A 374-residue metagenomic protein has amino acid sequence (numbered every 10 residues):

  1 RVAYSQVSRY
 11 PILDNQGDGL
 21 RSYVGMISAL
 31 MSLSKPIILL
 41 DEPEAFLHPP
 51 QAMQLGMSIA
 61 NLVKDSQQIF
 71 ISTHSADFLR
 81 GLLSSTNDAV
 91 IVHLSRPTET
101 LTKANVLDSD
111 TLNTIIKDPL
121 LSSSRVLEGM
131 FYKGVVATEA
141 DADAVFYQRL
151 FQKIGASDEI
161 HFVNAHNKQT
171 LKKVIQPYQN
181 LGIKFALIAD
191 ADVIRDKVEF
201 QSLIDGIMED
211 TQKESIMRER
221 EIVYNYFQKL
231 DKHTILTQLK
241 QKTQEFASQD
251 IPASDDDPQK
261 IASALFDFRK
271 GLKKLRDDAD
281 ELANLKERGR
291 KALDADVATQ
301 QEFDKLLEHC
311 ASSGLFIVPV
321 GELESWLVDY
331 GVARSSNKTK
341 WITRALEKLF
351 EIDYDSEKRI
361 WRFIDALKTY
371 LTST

Functional and structural regions predicted by a protein language model:
V2-E128, V145, L349-T374: Switch/communication elements of ASCE P-loop NTPase nucleotide-binding domains
S123-A137, D141-T374: Acidic, Mg2+-coordinating catalytic modules of nucleic-acid enzymes
